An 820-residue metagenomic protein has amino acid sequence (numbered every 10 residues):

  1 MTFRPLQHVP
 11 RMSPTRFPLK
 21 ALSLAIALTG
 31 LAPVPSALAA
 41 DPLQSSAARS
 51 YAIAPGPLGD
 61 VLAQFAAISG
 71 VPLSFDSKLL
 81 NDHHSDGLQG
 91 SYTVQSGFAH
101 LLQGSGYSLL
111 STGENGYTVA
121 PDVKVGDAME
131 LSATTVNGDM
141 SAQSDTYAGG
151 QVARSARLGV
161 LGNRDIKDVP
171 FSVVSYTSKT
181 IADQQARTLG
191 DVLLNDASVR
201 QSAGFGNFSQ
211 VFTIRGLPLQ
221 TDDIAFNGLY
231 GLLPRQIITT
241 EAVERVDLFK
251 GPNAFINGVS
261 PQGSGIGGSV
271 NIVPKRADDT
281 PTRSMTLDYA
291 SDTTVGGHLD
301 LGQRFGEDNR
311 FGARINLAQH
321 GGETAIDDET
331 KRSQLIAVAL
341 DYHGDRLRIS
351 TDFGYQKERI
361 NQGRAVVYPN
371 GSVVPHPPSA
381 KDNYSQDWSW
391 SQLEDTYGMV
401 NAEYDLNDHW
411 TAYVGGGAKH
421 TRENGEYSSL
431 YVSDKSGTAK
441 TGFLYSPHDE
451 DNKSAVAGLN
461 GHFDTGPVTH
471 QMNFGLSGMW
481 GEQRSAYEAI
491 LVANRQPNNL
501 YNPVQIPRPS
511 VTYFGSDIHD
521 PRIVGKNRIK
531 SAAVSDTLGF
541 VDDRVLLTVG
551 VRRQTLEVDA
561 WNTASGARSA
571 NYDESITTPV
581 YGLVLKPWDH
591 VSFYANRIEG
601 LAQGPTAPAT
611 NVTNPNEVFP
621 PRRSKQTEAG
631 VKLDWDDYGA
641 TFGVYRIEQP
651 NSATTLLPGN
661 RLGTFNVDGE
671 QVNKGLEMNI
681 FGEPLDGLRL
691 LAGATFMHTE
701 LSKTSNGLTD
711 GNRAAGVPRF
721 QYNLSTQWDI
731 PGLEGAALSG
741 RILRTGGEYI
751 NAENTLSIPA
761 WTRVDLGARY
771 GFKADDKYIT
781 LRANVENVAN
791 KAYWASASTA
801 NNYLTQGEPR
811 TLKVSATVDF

Functional and structural regions predicted by a protein language model:
P72, D86-Q89, S132-T280, A629: Acidic, small-polar-rich N-terminal luminal/periplasmic segments of exported/outer-membrane proteins
E241-E244, N253-I336, Y342-R348, T396 (+2 more regions): Outer-membrane beta-barrel translocator/receptor signature
H320-T324, A337-D405, A418-E450, R495-P521 (+1 more regions): Acidic/polar loop-and-plug regions of large Gram-negative outer-membrane beta-barrel proteins
D341, E450, T469-G481, I523-Q649 (+2 more regions): Structural signature of Gram-negative outer-membrane beta-barrels, strongest in the C-terminal barrel of TonB-dependent
R359-G371, W480-R484, V580, V584-E628 (+4 more regions): Surface-exposed extracellular loop regions of Gram-negative outer-membrane beta-barrel proteins, predominantly
N401-G417, T421-Y427, Y594, P620-E683 (+3 more regions): Membrane-embedded beta-barrel scaffold of Gram-negative outer-membrane proteins
V541-D542, R646-E648, N666-A752, T817-D819: Gram-negative outer-membrane beta-barrel transporters
A595, T627, A714-F820: Conserved C-terminal beta-signal and adjacent last beta-strands/turns of outer-membrane beta-barrel proteins
